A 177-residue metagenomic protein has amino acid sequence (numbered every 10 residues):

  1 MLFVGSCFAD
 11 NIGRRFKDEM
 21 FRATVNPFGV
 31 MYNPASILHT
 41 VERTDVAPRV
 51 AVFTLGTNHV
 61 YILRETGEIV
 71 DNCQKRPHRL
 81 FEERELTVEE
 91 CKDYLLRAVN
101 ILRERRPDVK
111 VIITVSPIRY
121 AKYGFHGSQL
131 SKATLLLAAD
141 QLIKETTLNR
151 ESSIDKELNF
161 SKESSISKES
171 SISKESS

Functional and structural regions predicted by a protein language model:
M1-T147, E175-S177: Extracellular glycan-modifying ectodomains
S152-K174: Long, intrinsically disordered low-complexity tandem-repeat segments
